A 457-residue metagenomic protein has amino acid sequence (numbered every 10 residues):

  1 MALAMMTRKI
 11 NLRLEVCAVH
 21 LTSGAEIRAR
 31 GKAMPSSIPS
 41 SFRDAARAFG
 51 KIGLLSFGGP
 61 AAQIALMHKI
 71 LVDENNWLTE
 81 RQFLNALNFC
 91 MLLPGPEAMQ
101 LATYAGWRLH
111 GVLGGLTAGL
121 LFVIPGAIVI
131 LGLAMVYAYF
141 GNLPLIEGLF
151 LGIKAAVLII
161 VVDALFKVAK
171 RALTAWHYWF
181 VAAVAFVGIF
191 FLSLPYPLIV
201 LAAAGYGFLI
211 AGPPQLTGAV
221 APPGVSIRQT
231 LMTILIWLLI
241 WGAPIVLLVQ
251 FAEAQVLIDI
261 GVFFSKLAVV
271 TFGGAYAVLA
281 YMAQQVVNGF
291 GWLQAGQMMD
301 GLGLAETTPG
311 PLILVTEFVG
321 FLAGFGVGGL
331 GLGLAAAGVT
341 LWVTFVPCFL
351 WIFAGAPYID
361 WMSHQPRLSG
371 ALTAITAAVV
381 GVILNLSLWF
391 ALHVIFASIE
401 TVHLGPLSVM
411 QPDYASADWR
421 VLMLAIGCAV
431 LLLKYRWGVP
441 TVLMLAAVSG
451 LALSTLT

Functional and structural regions predicted by a protein language model:
L3-M5: Intrinsic low-complexity, disordered N-terminal segments enriched in polar/charged/small residues
N11-L93, Y104-T308, L312-T457: Multi-pass membrane proteins that catalyze or facilitate reactions on polyprenyl-/lipid-phosphate substrates and their
Q100: Conserved beta-loop-alpha segment that forms the PLP phosphate-binding cup at the N-terminus of a helix
